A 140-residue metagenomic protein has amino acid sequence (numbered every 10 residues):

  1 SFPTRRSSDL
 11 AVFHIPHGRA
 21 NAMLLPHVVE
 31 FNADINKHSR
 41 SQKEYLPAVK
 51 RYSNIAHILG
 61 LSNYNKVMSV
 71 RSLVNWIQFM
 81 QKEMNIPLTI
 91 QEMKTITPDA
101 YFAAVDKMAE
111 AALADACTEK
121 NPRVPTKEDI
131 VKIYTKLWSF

Functional and structural regions predicted by a protein language model:
F2-S7: Short, small-residue-biased leader/transition segments that mark boundaries at the very start of proteins
D9-A103: Gly/Pro-rich interdomain helix-loop hinge
D99-F140: Short, amphipathic C-terminal "tail helix"
